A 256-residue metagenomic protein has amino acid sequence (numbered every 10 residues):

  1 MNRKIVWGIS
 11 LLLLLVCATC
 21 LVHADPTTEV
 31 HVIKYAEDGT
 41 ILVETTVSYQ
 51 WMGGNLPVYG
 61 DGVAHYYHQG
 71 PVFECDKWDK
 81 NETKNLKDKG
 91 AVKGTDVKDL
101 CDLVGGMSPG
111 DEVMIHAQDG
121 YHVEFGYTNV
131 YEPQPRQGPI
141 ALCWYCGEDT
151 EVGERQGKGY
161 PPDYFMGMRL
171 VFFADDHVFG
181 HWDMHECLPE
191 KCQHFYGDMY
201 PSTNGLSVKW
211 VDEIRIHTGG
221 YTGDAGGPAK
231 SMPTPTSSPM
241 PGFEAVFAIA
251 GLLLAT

Functional and structural regions predicted by a protein language model:
M1-D25, P228-T256: Secretory targeting signatures
L21-P235: N-terminal intrinsically disordered, low-complexity segments enriched in P/E/S/T
